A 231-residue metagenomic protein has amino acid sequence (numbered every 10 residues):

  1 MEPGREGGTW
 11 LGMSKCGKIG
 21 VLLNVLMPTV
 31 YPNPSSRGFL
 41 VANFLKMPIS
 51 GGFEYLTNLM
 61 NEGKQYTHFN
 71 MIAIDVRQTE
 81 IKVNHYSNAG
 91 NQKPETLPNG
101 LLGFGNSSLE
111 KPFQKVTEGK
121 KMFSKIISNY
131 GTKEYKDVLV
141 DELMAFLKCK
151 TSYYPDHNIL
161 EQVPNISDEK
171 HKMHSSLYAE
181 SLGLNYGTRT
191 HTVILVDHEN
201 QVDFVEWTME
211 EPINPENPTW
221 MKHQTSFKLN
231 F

Functional and structural regions predicted by a protein language model:
M1-F231: N-terminal nucleophile
